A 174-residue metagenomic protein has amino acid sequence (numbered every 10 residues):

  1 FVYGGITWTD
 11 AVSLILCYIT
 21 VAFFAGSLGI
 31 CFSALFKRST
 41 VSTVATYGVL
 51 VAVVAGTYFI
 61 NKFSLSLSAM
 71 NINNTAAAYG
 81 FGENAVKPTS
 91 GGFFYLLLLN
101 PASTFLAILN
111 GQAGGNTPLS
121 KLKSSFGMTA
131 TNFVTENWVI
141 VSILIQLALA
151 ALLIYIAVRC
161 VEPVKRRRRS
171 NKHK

Functional and structural regions predicted by a protein language model:
F1-V2: Short membrane-interface helical motifs at transmembrane helix boundaries in multi-pass membrane transporters
G5-K174: Transmembrane alpha-helical segments and their membrane-interface loop/helix boundaries that make up the transmembrane
